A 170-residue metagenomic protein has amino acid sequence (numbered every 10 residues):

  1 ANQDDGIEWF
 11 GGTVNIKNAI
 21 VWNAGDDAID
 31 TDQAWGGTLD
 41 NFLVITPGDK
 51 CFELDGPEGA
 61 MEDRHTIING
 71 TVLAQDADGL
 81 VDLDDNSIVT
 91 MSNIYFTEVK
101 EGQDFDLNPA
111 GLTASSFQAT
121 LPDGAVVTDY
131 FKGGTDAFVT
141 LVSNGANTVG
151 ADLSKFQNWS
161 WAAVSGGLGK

Functional and structural regions predicted by a protein language model:
A1-K170: Extracellular beta-rich repeat passengers
